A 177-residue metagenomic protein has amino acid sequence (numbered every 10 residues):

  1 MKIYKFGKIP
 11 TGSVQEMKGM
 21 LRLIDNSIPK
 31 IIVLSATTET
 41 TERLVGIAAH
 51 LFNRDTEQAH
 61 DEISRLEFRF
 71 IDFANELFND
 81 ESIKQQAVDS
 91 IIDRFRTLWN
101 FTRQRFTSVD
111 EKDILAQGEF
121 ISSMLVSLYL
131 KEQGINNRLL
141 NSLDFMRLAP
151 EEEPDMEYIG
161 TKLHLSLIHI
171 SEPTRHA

Functional and structural regions predicted by a protein language model:
M1, N26-K30, Q133-S142, R175: Short coil/turn connectors at secondary-structure junctions
M1-I32: N-terminal glycine-/serine-/threonine-rich phosphate-binding loop
M1-Y4, R105-D110, M146-E153: Gly-rich Lys/Arg/Thr-decorated short loops/hinges at beta-loop-alpha junctions or inter-strand turns that position
Y4, I32-S35, I114-A116, N137-S142 (+1 more regions): General beta-strand structural signal in soluble alpha/beta enzymes
V14-E16, E42-A48, V126, A149-P154: Short acidic, glycine/serine/threonine-rich loops at helix termini
I24-K131: Glycine-rich nucleotide/cofactor/substrate-binding loop typically near the N-terminus or early in the first domain
L128-L163: Anionic-ligand anchoring segments at beta-strand to alpha-helix junctions in alpha/beta enzyme folds, i.e., glycine
I168-A177: Single conserved hydrophobic/aromatic residue that forms the stacking wall/gate of nucleotide- or nucleobase-binding
